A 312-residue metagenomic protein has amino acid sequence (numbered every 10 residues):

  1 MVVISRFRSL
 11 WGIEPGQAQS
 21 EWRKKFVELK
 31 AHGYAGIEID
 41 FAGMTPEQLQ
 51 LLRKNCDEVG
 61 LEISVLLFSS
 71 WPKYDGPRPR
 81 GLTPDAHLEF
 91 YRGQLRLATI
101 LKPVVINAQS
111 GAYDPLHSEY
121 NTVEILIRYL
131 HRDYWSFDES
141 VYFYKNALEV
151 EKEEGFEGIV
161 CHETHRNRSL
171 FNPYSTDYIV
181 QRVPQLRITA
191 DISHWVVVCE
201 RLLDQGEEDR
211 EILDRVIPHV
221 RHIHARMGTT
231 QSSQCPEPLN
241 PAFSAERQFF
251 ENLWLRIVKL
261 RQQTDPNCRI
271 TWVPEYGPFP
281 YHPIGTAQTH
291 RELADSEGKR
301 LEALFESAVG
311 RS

Functional and structural regions predicted by a protein language model:
M1-G12, I37-I39, L61-F68, I106-A108 (+5 more regions): Hydrophobic faces of well-ordered beta-strands that scaffold small-molecule active sites in alpha/beta enzyme cores
M1-G93, T99, R291, D295-S312: N-terminal pre-domain/capping segments
Q19, P77-L82, F137, V196-R269 (+1 more regions): Gly/Pro-rich active-site loop or hairpin
R23-A31, P46-L67, R92-K102, V123-E124 (+4 more regions): Acidic (Asp/Glu)-rich catalytic clusters
F41-T45, S69-P72, S110-D114, T164-R168 (+3 more regions): Active-site-proximal loop/turn and secondary-structure-junction residues that shape catalytic pockets, frequently
D57-I63, S118-L126, E139-K145, D177-P184 (+2 more regions): Short, electropositive alpha-helical surface patch
P77-R187: Active-site acidic/histidine proton-transfer and metal-coordination neighborhood in alpha/beta enzyme cores
R128, E151-N240: Acidic/histidine-rich catalytic cores of soluble enzymes
